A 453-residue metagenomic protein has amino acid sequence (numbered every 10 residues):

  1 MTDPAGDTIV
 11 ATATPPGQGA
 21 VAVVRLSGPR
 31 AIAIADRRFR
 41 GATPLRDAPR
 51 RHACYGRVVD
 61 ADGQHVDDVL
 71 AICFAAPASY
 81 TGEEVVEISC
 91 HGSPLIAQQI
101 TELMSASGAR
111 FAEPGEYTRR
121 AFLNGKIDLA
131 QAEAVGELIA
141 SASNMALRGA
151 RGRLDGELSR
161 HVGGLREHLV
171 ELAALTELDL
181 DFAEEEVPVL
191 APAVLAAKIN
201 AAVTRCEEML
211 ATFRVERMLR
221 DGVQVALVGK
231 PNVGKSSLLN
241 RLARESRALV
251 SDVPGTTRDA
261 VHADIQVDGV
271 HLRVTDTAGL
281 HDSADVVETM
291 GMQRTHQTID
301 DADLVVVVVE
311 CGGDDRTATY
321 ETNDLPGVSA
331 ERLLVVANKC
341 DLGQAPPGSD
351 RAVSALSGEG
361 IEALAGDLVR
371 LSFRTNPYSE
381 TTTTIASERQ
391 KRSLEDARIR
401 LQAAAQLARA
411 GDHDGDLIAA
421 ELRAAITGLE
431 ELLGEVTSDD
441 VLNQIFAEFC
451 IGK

Functional and structural regions predicted by a protein language model:
M1-R148, G152, G156, L334: A glycine-rich (often HGG/GG-containing) alpha/beta subdomain
T2-P16, G56, N144-Q266, S283-D285 (+2 more regions): C-terminal-of-GTPase-core extension/linker across diverse P-loop GTPases
R25, L239, D276: Short, acidic/hydrophobic/Gly-rich beta-strand patch recurrent on exposed beta strands that often constitutes part
C54-A75, G255-S283, D301-L304: Switch I (G2) and immediately adjacent beta-strands of P-loop GTPase domains
G125, N232, D276: Conserved G/P- and acidic residue-centered "switch" motifs that form tight phosphate/ATP-binding loops in soluble
V274, V308, V336: Generic enzyme active-site microenvironment
L280, E288-M292, T319: Short alpha-helix of the ABC ATPase nucleotide-binding domain corresponding to the H-loop/switch region
E288-G312: Inter-motif core of Ras-like GTPase G domains
